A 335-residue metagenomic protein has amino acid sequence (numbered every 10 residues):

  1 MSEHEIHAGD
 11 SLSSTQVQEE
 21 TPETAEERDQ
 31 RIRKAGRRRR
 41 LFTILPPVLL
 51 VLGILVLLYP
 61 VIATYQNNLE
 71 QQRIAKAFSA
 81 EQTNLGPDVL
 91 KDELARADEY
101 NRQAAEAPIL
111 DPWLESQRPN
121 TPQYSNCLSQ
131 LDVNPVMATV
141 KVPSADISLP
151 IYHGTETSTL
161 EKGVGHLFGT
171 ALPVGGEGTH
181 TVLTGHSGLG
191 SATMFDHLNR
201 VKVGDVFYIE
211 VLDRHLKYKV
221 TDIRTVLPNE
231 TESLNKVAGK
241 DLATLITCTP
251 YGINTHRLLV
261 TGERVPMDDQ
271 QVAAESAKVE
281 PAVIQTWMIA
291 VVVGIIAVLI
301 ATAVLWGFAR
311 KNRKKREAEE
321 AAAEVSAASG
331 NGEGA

Functional and structural regions predicted by a protein language model:
M1-R38, R316-A335: N-terminal Lys/Arg-rich, disordered targeting/topogenic segments
R28-I284, K314-A321: Solvent-exposed, non-transmembrane regions of membrane-associated and secreted proteins
S276-A335: C-terminal single-pass membrane-anchor helix
